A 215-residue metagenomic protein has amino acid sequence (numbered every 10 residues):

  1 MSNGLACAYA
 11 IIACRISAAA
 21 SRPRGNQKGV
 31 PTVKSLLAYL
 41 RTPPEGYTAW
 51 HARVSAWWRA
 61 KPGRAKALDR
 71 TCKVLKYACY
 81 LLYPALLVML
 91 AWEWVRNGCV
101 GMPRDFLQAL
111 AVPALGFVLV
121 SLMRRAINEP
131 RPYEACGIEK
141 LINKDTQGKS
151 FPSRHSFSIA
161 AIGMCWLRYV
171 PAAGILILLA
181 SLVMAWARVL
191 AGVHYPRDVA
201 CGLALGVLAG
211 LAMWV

Functional and structural regions predicted by a protein language model:
G4-A8: Residue-level detector of structural "landmarks"
N26-A85, R104, V120-G148: N-terminal transmembrane-helix/juxtamembrane module of multi-pass inner/ER membrane proteins
A91, L115, L119, M123 (+3 more regions): Alpha-helical membrane-inserting segments
A91-L119: Interfacial segments of alpha-helical transmembrane regions
V95-G98, R125-Y133, V193-R197: Transmembrane helix-loop junctions in multipass membrane proteins, especially transporters and channels
L110-R124, I175-A187: Small-polar-interrupted transmembrane alpha-helices in polytopic inner-membrane proteins
G137-V215: Membrane-embedded catalytic cores of phosphoryl/pyrophosphoryl-handling enzymes
